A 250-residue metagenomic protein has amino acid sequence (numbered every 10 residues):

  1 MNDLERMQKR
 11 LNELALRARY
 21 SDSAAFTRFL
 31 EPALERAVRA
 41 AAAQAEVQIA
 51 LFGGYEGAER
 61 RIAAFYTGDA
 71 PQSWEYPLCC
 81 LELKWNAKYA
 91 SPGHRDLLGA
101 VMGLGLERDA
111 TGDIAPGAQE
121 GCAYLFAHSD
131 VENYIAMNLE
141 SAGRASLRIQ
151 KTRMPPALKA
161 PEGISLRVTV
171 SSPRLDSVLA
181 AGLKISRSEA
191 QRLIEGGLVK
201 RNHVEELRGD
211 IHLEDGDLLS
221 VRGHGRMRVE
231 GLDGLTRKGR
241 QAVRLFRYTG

Functional and structural regions predicted by a protein language model:
M1-D176, G182, E205, G225-G250: Ferredoxin-like alpha/beta domains used as RNA- or RNAP-binding modules
S172-G223: Basic (Lys/Arg-enriched) interaction patch that binds polyanionic ligands
